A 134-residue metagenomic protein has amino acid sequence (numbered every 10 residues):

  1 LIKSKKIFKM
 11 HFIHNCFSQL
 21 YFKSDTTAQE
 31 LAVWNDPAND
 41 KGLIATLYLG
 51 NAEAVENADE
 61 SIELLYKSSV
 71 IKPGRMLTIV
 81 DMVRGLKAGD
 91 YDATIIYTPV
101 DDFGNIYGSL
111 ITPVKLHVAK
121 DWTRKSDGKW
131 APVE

Functional and structural regions predicted by a protein language model:
L1-V55, Y97, D102-E134: Primarily secretory-pathway and cell-envelope proteins
Y21-K23, I71, L86: Hydrophobic beta-strand core residues of beta-sandwich domains
A58-P73, T112-P113: Solvent-exposed serine/threonine-rich low-complexity stretches and specific carbohydrate-binding patches
R75-R84: Exposed aromatic-hydrophobic patches
K87-Y91: A glycine-anchored, Pro-Gly-centered beta-turn/N-cap motif
